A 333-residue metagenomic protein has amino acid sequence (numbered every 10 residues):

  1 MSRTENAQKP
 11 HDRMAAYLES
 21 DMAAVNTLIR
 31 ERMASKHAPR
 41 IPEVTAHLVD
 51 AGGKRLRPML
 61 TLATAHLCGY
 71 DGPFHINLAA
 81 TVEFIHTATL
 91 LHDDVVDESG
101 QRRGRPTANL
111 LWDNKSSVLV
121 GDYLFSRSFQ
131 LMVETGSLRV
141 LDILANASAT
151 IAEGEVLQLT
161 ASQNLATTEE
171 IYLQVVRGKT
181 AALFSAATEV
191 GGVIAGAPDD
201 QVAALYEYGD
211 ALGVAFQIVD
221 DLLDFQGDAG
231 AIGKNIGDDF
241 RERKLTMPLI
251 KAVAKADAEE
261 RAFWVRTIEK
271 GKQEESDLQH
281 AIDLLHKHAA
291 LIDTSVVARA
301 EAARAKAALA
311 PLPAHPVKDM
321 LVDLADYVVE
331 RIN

Functional and structural regions predicted by a protein language model:
M1-N333: All-alpha prenyltransferase/terpene-synthase fold signal
